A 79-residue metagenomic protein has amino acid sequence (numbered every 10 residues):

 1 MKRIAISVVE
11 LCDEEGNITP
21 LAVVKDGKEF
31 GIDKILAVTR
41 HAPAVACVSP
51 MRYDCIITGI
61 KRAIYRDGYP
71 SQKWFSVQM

Functional and structural regions predicted by a protein language model:
M1-M79: Cysteine-centric segments in proteins
